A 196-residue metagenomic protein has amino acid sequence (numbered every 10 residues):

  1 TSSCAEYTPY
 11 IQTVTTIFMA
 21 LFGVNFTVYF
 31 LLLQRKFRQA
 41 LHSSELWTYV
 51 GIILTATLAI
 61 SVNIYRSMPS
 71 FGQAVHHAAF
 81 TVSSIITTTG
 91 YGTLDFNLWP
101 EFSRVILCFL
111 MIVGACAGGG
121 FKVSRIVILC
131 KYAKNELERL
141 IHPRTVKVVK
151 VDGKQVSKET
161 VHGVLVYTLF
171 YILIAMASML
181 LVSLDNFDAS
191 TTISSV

Functional and structural regions predicted by a protein language model:
T1-V196: Membrane-proximal intracellular helices of multi-pass ion channels
